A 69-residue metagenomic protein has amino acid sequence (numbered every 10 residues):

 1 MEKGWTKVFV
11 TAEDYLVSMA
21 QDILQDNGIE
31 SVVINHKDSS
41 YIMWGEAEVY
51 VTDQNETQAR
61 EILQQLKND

Functional and structural regions predicted by a protein language model:
M1-D69: Acidic/polar low-complexity segments and flexible, solvent-exposed patches
